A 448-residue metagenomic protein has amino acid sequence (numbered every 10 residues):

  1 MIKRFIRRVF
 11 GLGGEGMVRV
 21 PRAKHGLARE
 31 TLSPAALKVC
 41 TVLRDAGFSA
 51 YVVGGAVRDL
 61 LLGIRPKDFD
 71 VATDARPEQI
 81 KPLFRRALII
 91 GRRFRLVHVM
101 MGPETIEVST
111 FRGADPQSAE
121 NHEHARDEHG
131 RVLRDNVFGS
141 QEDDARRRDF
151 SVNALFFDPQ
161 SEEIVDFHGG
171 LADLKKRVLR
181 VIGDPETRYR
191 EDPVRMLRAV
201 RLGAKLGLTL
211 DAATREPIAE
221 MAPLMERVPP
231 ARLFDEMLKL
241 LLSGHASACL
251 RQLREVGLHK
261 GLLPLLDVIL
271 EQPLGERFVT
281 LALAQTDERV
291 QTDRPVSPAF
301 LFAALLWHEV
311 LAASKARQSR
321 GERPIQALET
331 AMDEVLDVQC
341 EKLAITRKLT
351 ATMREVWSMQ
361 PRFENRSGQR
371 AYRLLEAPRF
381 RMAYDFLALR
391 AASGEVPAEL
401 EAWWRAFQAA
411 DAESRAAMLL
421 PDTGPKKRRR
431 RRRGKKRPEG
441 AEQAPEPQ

Functional and structural regions predicted by a protein language model:
M1-Q448: Catalytic cores of the polymerase beta-like nucleotidyltransferase superfamily and closely associated nucleotide
